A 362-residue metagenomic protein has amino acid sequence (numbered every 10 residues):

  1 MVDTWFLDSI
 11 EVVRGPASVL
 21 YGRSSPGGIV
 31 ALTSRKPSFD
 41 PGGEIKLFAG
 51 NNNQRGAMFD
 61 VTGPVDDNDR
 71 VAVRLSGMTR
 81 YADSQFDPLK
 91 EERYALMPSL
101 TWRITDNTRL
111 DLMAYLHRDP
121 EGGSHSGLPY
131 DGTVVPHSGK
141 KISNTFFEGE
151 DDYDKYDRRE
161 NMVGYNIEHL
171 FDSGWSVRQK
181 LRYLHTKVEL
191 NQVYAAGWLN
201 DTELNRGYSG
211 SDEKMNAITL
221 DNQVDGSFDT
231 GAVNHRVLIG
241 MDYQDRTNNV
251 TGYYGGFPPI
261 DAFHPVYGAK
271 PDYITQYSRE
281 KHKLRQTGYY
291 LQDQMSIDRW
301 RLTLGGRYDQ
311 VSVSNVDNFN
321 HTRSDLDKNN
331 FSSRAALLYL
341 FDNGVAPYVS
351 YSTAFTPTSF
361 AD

Functional and structural regions predicted by a protein language model:
W5-D8, V19-L96, I104-T108, N161: Outer-membrane beta-barrel translocator/receptor signature
G28, P41-G43, R55-F59, Y94-P98 (+4 more regions): Hydrophobic, lipid-facing positions within transmembrane beta-strands of outer-membrane proteins
P37-G42, D66-V71, N107, D172-G174 (+3 more regions): Short loop/turn motifs that connect adjacent beta-strands in outer-membrane beta-barrel proteins
G43-I45, V71-L75, L110-L112, V177-L181 (+4 more regions): Transmembrane beta-strands of outer-membrane beta-barrel proteins
L47-N53, T79-D83, Y94, L116-P120 (+6 more regions): Transmembrane beta-strands of outer-membrane beta-barrel pores
G56, A82-P88, D119-H125, V135 (+6 more regions): Outer-membrane beta-barrel proteins
R80-S84, L96-R103, N107-L170, Y183-M215 (+2 more regions): Acidic/polar loop-and-plug regions of large Gram-negative outer-membrane beta-barrel proteins
T101-T105, M215, N234-L238, D242-Q244 (+1 more regions): Structural signature of Gram-negative outer-membrane beta-barrels, strongest in the C-terminal barrel of TonB-dependent
